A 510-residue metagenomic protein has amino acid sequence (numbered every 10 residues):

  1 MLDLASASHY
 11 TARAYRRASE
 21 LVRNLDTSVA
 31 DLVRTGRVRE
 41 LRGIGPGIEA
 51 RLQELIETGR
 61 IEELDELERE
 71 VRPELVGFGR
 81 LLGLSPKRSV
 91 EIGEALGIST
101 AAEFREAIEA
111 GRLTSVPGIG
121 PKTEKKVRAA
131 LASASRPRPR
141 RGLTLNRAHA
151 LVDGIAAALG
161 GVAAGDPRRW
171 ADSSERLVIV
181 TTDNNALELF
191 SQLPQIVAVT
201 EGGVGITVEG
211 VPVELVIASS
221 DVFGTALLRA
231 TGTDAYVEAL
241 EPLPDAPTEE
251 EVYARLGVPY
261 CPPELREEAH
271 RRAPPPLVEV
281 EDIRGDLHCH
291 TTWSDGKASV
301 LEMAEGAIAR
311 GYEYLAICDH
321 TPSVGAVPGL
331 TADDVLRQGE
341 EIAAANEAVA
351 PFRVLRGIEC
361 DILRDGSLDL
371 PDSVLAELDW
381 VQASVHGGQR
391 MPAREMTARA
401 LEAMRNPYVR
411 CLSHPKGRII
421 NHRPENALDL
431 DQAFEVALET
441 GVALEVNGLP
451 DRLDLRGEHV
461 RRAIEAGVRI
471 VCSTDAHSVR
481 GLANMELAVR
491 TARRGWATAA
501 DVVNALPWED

Functional and structural regions predicted by a protein language model:
M1-A7: Short, Lys/Arg-rich amphipathic segments at extreme N-termini
D3, V33, R136, R140 (+2 more regions): Short amphipathic alpha-helical segments at helix-loop
H9-L177, T181-V204, V208-E214, F223-T225 (+3 more regions): Accessory alpha-helical DNA-binding modules that contact the DNA backbone or grooves
L32, E103, E124, A164 (+6 more regions): Residue-level detector of family-conserved "landmark" positions at structurally sensitive sites
I44-P46, P121, D166, D286 (+4 more regions): Gly/Ser/Thr-rich helix-start
W170-E238, P242-T291, K297-G311, L315 (+2 more regions): Charged catalytic cores and adjacent phosphate/nucleic-acid-binding surfaces used for phosphate/nucleic-acid chemistry
G357-C360, L487: Active-site catalytic microenvironments in core metabolic enzymes, especially phosphate/sugar-handling
